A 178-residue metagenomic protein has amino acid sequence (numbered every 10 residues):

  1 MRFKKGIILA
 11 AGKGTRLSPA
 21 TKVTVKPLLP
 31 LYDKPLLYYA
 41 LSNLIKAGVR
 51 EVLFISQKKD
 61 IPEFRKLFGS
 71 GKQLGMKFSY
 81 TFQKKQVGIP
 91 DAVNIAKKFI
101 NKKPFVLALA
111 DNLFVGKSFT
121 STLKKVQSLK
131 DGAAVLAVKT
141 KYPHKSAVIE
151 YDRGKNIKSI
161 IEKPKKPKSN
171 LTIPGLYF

Functional and structural regions predicted by a protein language model:
M1-I8, R16-P19, P30, K34-L123 (+1 more regions): Conserved N-terminal catalytic core of the sugar/cofactor nucleotidyltransferase
K13, N112, T140: Active-site metal-binding loops of divalent metal-dependent hydrolases
K13, T24, D60: A generic "binding-loop/recognition-motif" signal
K22-L28: Short glycine-enriched, charge-decorated loop/helix-capping segments at active-site entrances that position
P27, K77-S79, N156-S159: Conserved beta-strand segments of alpha/beta enzyme cores
L28, Y80, A133-V135: Conserved beta-strand scaffold positions in the cores of enzyme catalytic domains, especially in NTP/NDP-utilizing
V115-F178: Conserved core of the sugar-phosphate nucleotidyltransferase
